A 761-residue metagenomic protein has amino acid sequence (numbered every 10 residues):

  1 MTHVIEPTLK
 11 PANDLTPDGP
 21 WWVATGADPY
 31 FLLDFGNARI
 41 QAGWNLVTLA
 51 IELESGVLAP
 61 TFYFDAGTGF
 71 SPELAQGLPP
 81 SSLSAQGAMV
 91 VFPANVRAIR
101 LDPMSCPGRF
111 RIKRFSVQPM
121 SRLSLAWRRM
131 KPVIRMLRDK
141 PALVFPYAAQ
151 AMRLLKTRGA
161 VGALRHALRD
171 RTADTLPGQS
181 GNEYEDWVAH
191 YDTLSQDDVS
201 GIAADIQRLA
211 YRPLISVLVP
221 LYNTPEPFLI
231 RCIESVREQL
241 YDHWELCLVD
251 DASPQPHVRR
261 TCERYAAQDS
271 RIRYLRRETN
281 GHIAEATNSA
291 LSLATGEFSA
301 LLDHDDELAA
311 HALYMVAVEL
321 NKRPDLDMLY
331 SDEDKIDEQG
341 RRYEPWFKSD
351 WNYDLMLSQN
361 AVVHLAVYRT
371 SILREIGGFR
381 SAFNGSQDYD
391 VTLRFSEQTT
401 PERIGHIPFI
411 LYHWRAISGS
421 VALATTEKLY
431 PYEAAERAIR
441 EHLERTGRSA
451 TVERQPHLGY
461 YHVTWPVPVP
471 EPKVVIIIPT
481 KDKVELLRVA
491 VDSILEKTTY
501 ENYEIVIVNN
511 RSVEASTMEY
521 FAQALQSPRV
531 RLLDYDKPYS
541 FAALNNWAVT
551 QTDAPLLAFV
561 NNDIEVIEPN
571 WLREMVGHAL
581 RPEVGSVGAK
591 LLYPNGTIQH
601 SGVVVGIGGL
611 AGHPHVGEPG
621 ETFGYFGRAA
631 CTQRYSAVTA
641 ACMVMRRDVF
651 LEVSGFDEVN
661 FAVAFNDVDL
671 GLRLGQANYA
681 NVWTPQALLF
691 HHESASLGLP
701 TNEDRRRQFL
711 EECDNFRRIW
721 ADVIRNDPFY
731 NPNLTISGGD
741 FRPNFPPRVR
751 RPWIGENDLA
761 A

Functional and structural regions predicted by a protein language model:
H166-S235, R440-E496: N-proximal low-complexity "stem/linker" segments adjacent to membrane-targeting elements
R237-T279, L495-D534: Acidic donor-binding segment of Leloir-type glycosyltransferases
R277-A294, Y535-T552: Glycine-rich, basic loop-to-helix element that forms the pyrophosphate-binding segment of sugar-nucleotide handling
S299, L557: Short aromatic/hydrophobic "clamp" motif used to bind/position activated sugar donors
E307, H311-Y343, I417, I564-L610: Conserved donor NDP-sugar-binding/catalytic core segment of glycosyltransferases
E338-A361, A589, P594, G606-S636 (+1 more regions): Short, flexible, basic/aromatic active-site loop/helix in glycosyltransferases
I372, A382-I410, I439, W571-M575 (+2 more regions): A short, conserved alpha-helix in the catalytic core of glycosyltransferases
A422-E433, E453-Y461, N595, G675-G755: Active-site-adjacent helix/loop segment of glycosyltransferases that harbors family-specific signature motifs
